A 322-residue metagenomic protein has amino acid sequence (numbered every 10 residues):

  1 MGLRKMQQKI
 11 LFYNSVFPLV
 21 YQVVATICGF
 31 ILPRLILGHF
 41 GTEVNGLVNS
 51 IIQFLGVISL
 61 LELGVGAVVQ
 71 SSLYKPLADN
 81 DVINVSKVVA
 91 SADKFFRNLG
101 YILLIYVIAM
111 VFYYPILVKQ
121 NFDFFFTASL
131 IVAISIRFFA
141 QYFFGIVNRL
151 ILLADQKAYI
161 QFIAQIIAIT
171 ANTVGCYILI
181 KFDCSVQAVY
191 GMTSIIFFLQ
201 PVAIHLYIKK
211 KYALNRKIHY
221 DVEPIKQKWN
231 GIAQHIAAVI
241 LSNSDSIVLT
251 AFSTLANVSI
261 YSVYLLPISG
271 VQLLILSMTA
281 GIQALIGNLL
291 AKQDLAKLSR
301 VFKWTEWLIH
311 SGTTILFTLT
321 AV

Functional and structural regions predicted by a protein language model:
M1-L11, F126, V186-Q187, V202-N243 (+2 more regions): Interhelical loop/hinge segments that connect adjacent transmembrane helices in multipass membrane
Q8, F12, F138-I163, I178 (+3 more regions): Membrane-interface junctions at transmembrane-helix termini in multi-pass inner-membrane proteins
K9-Y74, L104-V107, A133, A168 (+4 more regions): Signature of the first transmembrane helix
L11-F12, N49, I83-N98, A128 (+3 more regions): Interfacial transmembrane-helix starts/ends
Y21-Q22, A128, V132, F162-K210 (+3 more regions): Hydrophobic alpha-helical transmembrane segments
F30, R34, L61, L104-F112 (+7 more regions): Membrane-embedded alpha-helical segments of multi-pass transporters/permeases
L63-D79, L153, Q272-E306: Helix-loop junctions and terminal segments of transmembrane helices in multi-pass membrane transport/translocation
S91-Q120, A133, F139, T173-K181 (+1 more regions): Alpha-helical transmembrane segments of multi-pass membrane transport and lipid-handling proteins
